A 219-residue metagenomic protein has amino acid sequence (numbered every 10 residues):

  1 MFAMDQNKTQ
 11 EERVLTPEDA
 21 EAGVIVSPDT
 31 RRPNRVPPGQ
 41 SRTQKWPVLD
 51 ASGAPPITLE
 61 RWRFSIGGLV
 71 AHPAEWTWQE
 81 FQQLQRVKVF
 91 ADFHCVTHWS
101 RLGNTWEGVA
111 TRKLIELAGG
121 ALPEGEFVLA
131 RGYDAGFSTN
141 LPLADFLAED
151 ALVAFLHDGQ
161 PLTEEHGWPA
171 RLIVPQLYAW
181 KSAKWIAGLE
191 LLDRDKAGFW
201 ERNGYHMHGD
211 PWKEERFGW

Functional and structural regions predicted by a protein language model:
F2-W219: Structured, non-membrane catalytic/scaffold regions adjacent to prosthetic-group chemistry
